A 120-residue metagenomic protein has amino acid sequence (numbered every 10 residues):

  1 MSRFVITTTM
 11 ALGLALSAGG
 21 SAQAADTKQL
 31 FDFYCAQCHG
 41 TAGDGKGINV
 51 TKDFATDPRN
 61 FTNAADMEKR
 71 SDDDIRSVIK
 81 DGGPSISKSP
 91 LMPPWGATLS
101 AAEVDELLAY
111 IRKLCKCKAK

Functional and structural regions predicted by a protein language model:
M1-V5: Positively charged n-region of N-terminal signal peptides that target proteins for export
T7-S17: Bacterial N-terminal signal peptides
A15-L30: Electrostatic cytochrome c docking/interface patches
A24, E68-R70, A101: Short, solvent-exposed loop/helix junctions and linker helices that flank or host conserved functional motifs
K28-Q29, F33, D73, S77 (+2 more regions): Solvent-exposed, polar/charged alpha-helical surfaces in well-ordered, non-transmembrane soluble domains, broadly
K28-T56, D81-P90, L114-K120: Periplasmic/extracellular electron-transfer cofactor-ligation site, primarily the c-type cytochrome heme-c attachment
D57-N60, A65, D74, V78-D105 (+1 more regions): Axial heme c-ligation environment in periplasmic c-type cytochrome domains
